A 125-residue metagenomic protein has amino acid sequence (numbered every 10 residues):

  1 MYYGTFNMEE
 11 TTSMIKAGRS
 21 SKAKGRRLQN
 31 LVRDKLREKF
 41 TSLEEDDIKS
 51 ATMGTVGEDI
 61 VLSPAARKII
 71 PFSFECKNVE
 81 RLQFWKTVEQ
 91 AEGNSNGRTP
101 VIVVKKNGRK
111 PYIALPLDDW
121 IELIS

Functional and structural regions predicted by a protein language model:
M1-S125: Catalytic phosphate/metal-binding cores of nucleic-acid and nucleotide-processing enzymes, i.e., regions that mediate
